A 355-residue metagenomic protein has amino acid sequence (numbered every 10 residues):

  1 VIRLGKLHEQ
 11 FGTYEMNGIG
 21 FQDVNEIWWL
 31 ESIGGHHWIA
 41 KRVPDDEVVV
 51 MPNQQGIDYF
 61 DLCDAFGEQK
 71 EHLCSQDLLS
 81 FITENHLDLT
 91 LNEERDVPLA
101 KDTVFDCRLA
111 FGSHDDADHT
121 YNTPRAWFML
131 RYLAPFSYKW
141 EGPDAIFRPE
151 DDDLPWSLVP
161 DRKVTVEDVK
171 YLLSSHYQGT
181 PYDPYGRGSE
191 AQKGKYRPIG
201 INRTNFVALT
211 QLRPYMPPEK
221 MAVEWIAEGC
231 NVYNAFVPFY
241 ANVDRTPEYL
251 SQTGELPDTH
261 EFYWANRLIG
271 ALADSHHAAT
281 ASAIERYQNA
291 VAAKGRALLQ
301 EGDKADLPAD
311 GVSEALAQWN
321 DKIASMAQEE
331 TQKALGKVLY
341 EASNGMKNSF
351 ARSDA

Functional and structural regions predicted by a protein language model:
I2, R42-F60: Catalytic or ion-translocation cores adjacent to nucleophile or general acid/base/metal-coordination motifs in diverse
I2-H36: Gly/Pro-rich turn-and-neighbor structural signature
G12, M16-N17, V24-I27, G56-A355: C-terminus-biased signal that marks the final domain/tail of proteins
E26-L30, H37-A40, V49, Y59: Structured soluble/peripheral alpha/beta segments that form catalytic or ligand/cofactor-binding pockets
G35, D46-E47, M216: Coil-to-beta-strand transition motifs
